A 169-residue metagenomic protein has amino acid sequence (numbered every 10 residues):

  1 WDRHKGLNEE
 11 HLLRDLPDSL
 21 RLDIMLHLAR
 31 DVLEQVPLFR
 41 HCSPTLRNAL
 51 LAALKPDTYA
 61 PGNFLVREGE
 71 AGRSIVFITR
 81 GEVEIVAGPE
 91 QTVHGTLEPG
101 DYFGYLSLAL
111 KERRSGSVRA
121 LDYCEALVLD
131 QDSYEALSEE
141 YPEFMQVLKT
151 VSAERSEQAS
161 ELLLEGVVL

Functional and structural regions predicted by a protein language model:
W1-V36, A159: Membrane-proximal amphipathic helices and linker segments at transmembrane-helix boundaries in multi-pass membrane
H4, D57, L137-E140, F144: Histidine kinase transmitter module recognition
H4-N8, C42, H94-G95, L148: Short, surface-exposed helix-loop/turn micro-motifs enriched in polar/charged residues
R21-L121, D132-A136, A153, L164-L169: Regulatory nucleotide-sensing modules
L129-S133, S138-E139, L148: Cytosolic regulatory/linker segments at or just downstream of nucleotide-handling modules in signal-transduction
Y141-L169: Long, low-complexity intrinsically disordered regulatory regions
